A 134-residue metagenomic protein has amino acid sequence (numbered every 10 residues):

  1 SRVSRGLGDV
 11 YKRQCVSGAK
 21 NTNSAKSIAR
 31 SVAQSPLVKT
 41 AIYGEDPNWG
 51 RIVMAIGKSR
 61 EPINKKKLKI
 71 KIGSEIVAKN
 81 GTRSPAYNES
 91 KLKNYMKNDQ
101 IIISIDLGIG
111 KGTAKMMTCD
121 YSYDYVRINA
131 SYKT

Functional and structural regions predicted by a protein language model:
S1-Y11: Single conserved hydrophobic/aromatic residue that forms the stacking wall/gate of nucleotide- or nucleobase-binding
R5, A19-T22: Active-site segments that bind and position negatively charged phosphate/pyrophosphate groups
K12-G18: Short glycine-rich or small-residue beta-strand-to-loop segments that form or flank ligand, phosphate, metal/Fe-S
G18, K26-T134: Internal helix-turn-beta structural module
